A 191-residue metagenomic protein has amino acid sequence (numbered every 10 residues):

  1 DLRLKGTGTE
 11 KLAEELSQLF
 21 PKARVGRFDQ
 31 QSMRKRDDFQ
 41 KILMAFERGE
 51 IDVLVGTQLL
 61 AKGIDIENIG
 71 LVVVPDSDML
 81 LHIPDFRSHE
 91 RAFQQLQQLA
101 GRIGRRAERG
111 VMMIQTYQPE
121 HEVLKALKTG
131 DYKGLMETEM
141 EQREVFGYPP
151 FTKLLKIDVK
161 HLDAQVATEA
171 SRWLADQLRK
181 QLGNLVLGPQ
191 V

Functional and structural regions predicted by a protein language model:
D1-R172, D176-K180, N184-L185: Inter-lobe coupling/hinge segments of SF2-like helicase ATPases
G188-V191: Short, intrinsically disordered low-complexity segments
